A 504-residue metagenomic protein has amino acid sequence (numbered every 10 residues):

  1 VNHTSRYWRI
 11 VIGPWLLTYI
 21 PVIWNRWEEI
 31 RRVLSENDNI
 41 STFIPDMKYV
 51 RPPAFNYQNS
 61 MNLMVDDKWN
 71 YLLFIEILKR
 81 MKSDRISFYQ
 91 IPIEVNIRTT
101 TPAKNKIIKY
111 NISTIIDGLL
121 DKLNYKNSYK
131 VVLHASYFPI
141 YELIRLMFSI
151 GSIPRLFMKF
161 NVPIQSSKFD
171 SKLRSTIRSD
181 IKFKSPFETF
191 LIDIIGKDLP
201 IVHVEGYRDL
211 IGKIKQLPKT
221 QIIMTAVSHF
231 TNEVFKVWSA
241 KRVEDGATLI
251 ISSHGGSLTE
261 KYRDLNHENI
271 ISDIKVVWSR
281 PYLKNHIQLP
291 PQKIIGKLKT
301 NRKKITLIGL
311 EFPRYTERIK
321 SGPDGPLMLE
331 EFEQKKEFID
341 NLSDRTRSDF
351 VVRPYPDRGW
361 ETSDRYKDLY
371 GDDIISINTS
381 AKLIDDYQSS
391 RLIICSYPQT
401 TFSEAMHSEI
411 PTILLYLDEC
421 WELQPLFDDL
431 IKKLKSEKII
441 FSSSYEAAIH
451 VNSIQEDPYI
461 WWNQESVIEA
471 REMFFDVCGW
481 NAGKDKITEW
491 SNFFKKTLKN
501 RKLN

Functional and structural regions predicted by a protein language model:
V1-N504: Catalytic-core helical/loop segments in enzymes performing group transfer/polymerization on anionic/lipid-linked
